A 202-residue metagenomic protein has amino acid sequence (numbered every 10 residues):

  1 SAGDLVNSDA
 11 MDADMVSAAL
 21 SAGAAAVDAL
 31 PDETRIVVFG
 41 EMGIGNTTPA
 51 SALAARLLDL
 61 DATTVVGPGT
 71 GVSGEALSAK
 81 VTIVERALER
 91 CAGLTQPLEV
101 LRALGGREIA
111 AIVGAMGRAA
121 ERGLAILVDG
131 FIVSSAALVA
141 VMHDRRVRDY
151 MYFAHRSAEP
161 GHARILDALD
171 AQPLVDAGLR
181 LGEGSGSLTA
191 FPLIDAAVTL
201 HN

Functional and structural regions predicted by a protein language model:
S1-N202: N-terminal loops that bind phosphate or other acidic moieties and the adjacent beta-alpha structural core
